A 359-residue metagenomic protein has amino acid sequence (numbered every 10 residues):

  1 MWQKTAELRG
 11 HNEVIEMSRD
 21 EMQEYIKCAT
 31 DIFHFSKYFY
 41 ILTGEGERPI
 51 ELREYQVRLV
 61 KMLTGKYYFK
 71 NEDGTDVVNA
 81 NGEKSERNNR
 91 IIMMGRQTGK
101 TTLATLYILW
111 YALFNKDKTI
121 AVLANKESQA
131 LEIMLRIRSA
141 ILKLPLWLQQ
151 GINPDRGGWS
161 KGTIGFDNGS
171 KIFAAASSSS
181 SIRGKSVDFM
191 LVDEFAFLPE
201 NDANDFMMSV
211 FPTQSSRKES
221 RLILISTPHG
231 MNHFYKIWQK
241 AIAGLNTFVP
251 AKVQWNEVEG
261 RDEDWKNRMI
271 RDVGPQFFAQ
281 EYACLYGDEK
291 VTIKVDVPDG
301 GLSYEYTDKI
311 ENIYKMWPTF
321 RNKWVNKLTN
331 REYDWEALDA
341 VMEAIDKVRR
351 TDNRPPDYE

Functional and structural regions predicted by a protein language model:
M1-G287, D296-Y304, T329-A337, T351-N353: Phosphate/NTP-binding elements of NTP-utilizing enzymes
R90, M94, K309-E359: Intein modules and their embedded homing endonuclease domains
G162-G165, E289-V295, N322-W324, E359: Short polybasic amphipathic segments
K171, K290, K315-T319: Residue-level marker of beta-strand positions
